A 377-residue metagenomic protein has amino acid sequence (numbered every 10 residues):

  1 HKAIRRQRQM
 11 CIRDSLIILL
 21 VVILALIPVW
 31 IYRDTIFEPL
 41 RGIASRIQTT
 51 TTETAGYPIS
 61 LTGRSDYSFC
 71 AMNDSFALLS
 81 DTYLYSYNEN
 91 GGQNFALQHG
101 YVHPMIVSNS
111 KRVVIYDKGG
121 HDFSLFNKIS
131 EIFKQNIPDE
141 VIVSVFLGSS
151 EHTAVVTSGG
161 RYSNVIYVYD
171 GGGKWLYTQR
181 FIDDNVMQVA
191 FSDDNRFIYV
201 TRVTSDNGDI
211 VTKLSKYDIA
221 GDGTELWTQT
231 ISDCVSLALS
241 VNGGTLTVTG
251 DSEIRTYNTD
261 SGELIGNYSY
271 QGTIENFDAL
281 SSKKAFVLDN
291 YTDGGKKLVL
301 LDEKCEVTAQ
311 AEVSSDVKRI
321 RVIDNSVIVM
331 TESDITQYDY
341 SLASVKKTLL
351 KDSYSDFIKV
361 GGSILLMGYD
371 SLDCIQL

Functional and structural regions predicted by a protein language model:
K2-I12: Single conserved hydrophobic/aromatic residue that forms the stacking wall/gate of nucleotide- or nucleobase-binding
Q48-L61, G91-Q98, S130-I137, K174-R180 (+4 more regions): A short beta-strand motif characteristic of beta-propeller blades
E53-Y85, L97-I106: Beta-strand-rich domains and repeat architectures in extracellular enzymes and scaffolds, especially beta-propellers
T62-C70, G100-K111, E140-S149, D183-S192 (+4 more regions): Repeated scaffold domains used in trafficking and secretory/extracellular systems, primarily beta-propellers
Y67-L79, I106-K118, F123-S124, S150-G160 (+6 more regions): Short beta-strand elements that form the blades of beta-propeller/WD-repeat-like and other beta-sheet-rich scaffold
Y83-Y85, H121-S124, R161-Y167, N207-K216 (+4 more regions): Structural motif
F95-F197, T201: Non-cytosolic head/periplasmic domains of membrane-anchored proteins
Y162-R255: Solenoidal tandem-repeat scaffolds enriched in leucines and small polar residues
